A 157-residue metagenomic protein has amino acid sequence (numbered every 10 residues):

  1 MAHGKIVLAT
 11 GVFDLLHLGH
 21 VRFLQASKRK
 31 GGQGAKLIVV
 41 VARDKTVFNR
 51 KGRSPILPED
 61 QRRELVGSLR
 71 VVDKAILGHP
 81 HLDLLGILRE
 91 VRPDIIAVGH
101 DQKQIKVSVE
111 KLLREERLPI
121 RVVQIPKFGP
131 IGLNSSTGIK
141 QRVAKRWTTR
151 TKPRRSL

Functional and structural regions predicted by a protein language model:
M1-L157: Nucleotidyltransferase catalytic core that binds NTPs
